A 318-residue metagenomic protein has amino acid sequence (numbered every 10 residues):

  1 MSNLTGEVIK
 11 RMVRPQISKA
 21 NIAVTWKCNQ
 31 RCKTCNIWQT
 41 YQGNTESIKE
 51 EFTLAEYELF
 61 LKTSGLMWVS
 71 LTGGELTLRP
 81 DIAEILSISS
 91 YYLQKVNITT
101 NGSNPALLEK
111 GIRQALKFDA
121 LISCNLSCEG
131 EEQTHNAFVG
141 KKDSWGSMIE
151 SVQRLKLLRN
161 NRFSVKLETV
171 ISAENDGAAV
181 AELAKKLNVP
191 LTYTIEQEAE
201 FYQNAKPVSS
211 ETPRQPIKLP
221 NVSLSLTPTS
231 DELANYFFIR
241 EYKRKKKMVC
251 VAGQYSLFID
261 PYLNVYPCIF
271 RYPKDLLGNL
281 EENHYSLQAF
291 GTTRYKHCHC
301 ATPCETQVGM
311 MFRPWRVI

Functional and structural regions predicted by a protein language model:
M1-L121, E200, M311-R313: Conserved alpha-helical substructure of the radical SAM core
R11-S18, W38, K247-V249, Y262-I318: Flexible mid-to-C-terminal extensions adjoining Fe-S/redox cofactors in radical SAM and related proteins
N21-A23, N36, S70, T99 (+5 more regions): Short beta-strand segments
C35, G111, F138-K141, R271: Residue-level signal for well-ordered alpha-helical positions
E58-G65, I85-Y92, A179-L187, I217-V222 (+1 more regions): Alpha-helix C-terminal capping segments
E75, G102, G130, T169-I171 (+1 more regions): Short, flexible loop/turn elements at secondary-structure junctions
Y92, K117-Y266, D275-N279, R313: Radical SAM enzyme [4Fe-4S]-AdoMet core and its adjacent flexible, acidic and glycine-rich loops/tails across
